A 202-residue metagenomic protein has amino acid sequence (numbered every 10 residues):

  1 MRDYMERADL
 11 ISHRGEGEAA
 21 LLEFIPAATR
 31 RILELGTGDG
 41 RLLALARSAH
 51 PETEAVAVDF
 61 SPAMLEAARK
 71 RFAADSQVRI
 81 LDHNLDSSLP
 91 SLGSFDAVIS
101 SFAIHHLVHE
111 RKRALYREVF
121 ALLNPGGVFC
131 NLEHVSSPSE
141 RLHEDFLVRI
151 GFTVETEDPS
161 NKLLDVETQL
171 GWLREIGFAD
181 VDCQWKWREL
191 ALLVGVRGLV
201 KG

Functional and structural regions predicted by a protein language model:
M1-A27: Conserved class I S-adenosyl-L-methionine
L33, D39-S87: Class I SAM-dependent methyltransferase SAM/SAH-binding core
P90-V98: A short acidic, Gly/Pro-enriched loop at the edge of an enzyme's catalytic core that lines a small-molecule cofactor
S100-I104: Residues lining the SAM
V108-H109: Helix-capping/helix-break motifs at membrane-protein junctions, especially on the cytosolic side just before or after
R113-P125: A short glycine-rich, Lys/Arg-flanked "PGG" loop and its adjoining helix->strand segment in the class I
L132-I176, V181-C183: C-terminal alpha-helical "lid/dimerization" subdomain adjacent to the S-adenosyl-L-methionine
I176-G202: Core SAM-dependent methyltransferase catalytic element
